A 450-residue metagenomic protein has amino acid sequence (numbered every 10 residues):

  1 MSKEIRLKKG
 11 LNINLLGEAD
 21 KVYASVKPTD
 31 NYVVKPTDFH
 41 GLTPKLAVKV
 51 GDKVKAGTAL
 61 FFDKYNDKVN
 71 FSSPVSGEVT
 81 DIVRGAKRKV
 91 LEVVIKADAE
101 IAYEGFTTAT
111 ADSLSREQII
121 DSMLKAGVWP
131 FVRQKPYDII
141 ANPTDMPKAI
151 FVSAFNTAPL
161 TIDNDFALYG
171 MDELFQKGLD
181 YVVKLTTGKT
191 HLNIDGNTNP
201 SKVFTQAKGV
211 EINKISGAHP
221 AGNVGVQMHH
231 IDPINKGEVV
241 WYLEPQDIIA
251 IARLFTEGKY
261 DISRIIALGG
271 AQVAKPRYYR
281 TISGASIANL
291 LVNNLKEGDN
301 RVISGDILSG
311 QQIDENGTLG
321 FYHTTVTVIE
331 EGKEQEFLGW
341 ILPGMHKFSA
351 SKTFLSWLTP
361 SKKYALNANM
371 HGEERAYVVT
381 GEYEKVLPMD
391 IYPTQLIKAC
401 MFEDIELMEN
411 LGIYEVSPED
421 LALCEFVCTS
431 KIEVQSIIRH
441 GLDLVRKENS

Functional and structural regions predicted by a protein language model:
M1-A47, F62, I215: N-terminal, Lys/Arg-enriched amphipathic/low-complexity engagement segments that precede the first folded domain
L42, S73, K89: Exposed loop/turn and edge beta-strand positions of beta-sandwich/beta-sheet ligand-binding modules
L42, V48, Y65-K68, K275: Short, solvent-exposed loop/turn positions at domain surfaces that link secondary-structure elements or cap domain
V48-F62, D81: Short, well-structured beta-strand-loop connectors
K68-S76: Short coil-to-beta-strand transition motifs
V69, V83-S450: Buried, small/hydrophobic-residue-enriched core segments of structured protein domains
